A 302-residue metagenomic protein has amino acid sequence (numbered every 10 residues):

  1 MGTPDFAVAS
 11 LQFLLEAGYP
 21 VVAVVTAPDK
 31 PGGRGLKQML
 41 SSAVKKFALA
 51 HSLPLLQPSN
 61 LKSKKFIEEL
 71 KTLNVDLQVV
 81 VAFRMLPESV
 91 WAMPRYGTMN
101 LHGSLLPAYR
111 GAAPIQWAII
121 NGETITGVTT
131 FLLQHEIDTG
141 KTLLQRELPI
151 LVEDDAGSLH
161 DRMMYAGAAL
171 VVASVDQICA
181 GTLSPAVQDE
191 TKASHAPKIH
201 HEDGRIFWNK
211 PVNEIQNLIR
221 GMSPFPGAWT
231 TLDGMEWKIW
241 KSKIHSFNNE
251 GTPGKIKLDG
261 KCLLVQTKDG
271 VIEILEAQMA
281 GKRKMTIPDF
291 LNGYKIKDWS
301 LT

Functional and structural regions predicted by a protein language model:
M1-K37: N-terminal Rossmann-like dinucleotide-binding module
T3-F6, S59-K62, A82-M85: Short beta->alpha connector loops
A17, A27, V75-H195, E202: Donor/substrate-binding cores of folate-linked one-carbon enzymes
P20, S52-P54, G97: Conserved beta-strand segments of alpha/beta enzyme cores
P31-N74: N-terminal glycine-/serine-/threonine-rich beta1-alpha1-beta2 phosphate-ribose binding loop of Rossmann-like
P197-K210: Acyl-group handling in specialized metabolite and lipid biosynthesis
N209-T302: An anion-binding loop in the catalytic cleft
